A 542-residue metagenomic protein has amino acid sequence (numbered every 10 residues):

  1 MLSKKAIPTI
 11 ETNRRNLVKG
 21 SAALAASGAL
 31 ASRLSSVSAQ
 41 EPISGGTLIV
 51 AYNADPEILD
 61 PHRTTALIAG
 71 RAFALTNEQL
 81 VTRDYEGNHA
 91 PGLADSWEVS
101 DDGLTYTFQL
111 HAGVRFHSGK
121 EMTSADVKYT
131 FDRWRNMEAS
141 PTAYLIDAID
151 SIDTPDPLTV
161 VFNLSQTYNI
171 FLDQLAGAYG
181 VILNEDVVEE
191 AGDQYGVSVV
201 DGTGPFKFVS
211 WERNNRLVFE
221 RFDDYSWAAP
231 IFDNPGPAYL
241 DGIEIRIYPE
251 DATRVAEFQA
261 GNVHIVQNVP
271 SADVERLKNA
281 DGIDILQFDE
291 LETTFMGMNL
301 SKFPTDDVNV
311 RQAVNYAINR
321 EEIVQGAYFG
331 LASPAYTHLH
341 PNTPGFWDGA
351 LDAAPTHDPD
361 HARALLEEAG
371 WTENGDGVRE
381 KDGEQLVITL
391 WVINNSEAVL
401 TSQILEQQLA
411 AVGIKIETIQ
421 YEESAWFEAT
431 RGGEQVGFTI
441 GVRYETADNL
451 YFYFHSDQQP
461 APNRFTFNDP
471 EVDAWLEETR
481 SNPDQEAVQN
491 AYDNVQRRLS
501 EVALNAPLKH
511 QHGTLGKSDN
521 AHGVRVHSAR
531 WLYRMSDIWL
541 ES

Functional and structural regions predicted by a protein language model:
M1-N16, A23-S27: N-terminal secretory signal peptides
A23, R33, Q166, E212-L217 (+4 more regions): Detector for C-terminal structural segments
A51-D101, D132, G516, A529: N-terminal lobe/hinge region of extracytoplasmic solute-binding protein
D84-N88, A176-E244, A252-T253, D358-E368: Gly/Pro-rich hinge or "lid" segments in bacterial periplasmic/extracellular proteins
Q109, A143-V188, P205-E212, N520: Surface-exposed binding/hinge segments that line and control ligand-binding clefts or catalytic entry sites
W134, S151-I152, V209-E220, R246-K302 (+5 more regions): Extracellular/periplasmic solute-recognition and catalytic clefts
V197, Y225-R276, Q287, Q403-E406 (+2 more regions): Ligand-site clamp/hinge motif
F206, N299, P334-N374, I393-L400: Structural transition elements
